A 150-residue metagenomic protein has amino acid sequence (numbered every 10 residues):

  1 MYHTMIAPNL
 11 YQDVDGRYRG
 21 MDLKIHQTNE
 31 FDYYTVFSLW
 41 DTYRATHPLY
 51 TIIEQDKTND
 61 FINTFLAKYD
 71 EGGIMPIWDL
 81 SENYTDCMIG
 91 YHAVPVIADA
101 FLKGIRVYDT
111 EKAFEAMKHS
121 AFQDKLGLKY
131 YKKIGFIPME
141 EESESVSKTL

Functional and structural regions predicted by a protein language model:
M1-F31: Conserved oxyanion/phosphate-binding beta-strand-loop segments in alpha/beta enzyme cores
M1-Q12, T35, D41-T58, A98-G104: Alpha-helical support elements that line or immediately flank enzyme active sites and cofactor-binding pockets
P8, M21-T28, Q55-D60, G73-I77: Phosphate-binding glycine-rich loops and adjacent basic patches that engage nucleotide phosphates, nucleic-acid
L10-R17, P48-T51, N59-I62, P76-I77 (+1 more regions): Short, solvent-exposed loop/turn and secondary-structure capping segments
E30, R44-H47, I77-E82: Short acidic, glycine/Ser/Thr-rich loop/turn "cap" segments at secondary-structure junctions
D32-D41, D86-A93: Secondary-structure capping and boundary motifs in well-ordered enzyme cores
K57, F65-L150: Active-site cavity-forming subdomains of large catalytic enzyme subunits
